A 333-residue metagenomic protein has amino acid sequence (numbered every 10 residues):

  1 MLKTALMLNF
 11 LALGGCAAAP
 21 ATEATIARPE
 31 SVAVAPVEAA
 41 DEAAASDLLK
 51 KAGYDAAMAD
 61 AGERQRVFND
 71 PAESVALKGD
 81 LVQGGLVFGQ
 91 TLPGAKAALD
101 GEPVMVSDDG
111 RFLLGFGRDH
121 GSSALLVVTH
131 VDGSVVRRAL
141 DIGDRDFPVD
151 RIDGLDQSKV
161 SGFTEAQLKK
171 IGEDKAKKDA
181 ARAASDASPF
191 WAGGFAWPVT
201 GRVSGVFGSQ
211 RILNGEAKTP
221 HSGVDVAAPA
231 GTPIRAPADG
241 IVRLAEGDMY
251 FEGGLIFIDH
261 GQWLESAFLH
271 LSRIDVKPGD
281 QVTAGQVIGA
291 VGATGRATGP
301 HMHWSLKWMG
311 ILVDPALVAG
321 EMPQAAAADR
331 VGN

Functional and structural regions predicted by a protein language model:
M1-E23: Sec-dependent N-terminal signal peptides
A17-Q83, Q90-T91, S134-Q210, A327-N333: Polar/charged, compositionally biased leader and regulatory segments
F88-K96: Short proline/glycine-enriched turn/loop motifs at strand-loop junctions of beta-rich domains
E102-D108: Short beta-strand segments within Ig-like beta-sandwich modules, predominantly Fibronectin type-III
G110-L114: Short strand-edge motifs at loop-to-beta-strand transitions and within beta-strands of extracellular beta-rich domains
G117-S122: Surface-exposed, short loops/turns at beta-strand junctions within beta-sandwich domains
V128-H130: Conserved structural position at the C-terminal beta-strand of extracellular beta-sandwich adhesion modules
A196-N333: Catalytic cores of peptidoglycan-degrading enzymes
